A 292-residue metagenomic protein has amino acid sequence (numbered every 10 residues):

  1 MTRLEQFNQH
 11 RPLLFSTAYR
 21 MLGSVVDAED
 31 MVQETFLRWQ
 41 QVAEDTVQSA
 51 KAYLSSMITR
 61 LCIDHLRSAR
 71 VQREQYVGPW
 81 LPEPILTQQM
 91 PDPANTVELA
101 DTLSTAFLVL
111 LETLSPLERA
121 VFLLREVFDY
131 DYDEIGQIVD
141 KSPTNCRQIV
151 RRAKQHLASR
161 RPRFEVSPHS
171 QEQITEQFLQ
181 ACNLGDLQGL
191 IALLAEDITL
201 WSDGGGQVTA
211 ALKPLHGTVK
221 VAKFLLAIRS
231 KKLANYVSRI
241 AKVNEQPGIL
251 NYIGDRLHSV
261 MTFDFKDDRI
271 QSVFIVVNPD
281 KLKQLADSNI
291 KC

Functional and structural regions predicted by a protein language model:
M1-S16, V26, D45-T46: A short, charge-rich alpha-helical start-of-domain segment used by transcription regulators
H10, M31, T102, I149-R152: Residues within the DNA-recognition helix of helix-turn-helix
L14, A28-W39, L54-M57, A106 (+2 more regions): Short, small-hydrophobic-rich alpha-helical interface motif
F36-L37, Q48-G78, P82: Σ70-family region 2.3-2.4 aromatic/basic alpha-helix that recognizes the −10 promoter and nucleates DNA melting
M90-E118, Q171-E172, Q180: Amphipathic alpha-helical segment used for protein-protein interaction
P116-L117, L124-N145: Helix-turn-helix DNA-binding module
Q137, P143-A227, V237: Solvent-exposed, charged amphipathic helical/linker segments at domain boundaries
V219-C292: Low-complexity, glycine/alanine/valine/leucine- and proline-rich hydrophobic stretches
